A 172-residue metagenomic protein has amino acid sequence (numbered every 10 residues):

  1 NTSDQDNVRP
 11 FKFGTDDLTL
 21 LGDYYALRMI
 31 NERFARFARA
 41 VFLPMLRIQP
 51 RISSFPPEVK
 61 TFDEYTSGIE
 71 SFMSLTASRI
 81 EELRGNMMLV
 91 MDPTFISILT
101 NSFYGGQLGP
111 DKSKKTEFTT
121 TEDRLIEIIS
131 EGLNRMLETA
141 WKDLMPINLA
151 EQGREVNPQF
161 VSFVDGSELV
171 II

Functional and structural regions predicted by a protein language model:
N1-I172: N-terminal auxiliary interaction/assembly segments of multi-subunit proteins
